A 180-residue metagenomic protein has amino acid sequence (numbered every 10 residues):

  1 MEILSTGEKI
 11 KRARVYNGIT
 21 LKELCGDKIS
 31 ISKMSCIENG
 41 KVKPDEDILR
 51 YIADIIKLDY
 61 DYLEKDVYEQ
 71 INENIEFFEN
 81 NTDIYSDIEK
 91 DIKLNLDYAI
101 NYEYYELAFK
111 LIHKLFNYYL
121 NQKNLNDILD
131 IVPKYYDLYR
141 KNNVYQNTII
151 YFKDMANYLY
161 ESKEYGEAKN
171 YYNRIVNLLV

Functional and structural regions predicted by a protein language model:
M1-Y16: A short, Lys/Arg-rich alpha-helix, primarily the initiator
N17-C36: Short alpha-helical DNA-recognition segment
D47-Y62: DNA major-groove recognition helix of helix-turn-helix/homeodomain DNA-binding modules
K93-I100, P133-K141, N173-V180: Amphipathic alpha-helical segments of tetratricopeptide repeats
